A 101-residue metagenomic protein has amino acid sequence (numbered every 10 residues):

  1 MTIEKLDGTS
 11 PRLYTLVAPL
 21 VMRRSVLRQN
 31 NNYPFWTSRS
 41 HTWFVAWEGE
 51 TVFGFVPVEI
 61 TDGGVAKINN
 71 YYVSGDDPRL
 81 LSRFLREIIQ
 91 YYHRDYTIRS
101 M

Functional and structural regions predicted by a protein language model:
M1-N30: Short amphipathic alpha-helix that is part of the acyltransferase structural core
R24-W47: Active-site rim helix/loop that mediates acceptor-substrate recognition in acyltransferases
S40, D62-G64: Short acidic/glycine-enriched loop/turn segments that link adjacent beta-strands
V45, E50-E59, K67: Conserved beta-strand in the GNAT
G64-D76: Conserved acetyl-CoA binding element of GNAT-fold acetyltransferases
D76-H93: Conserved acetyl-CoA-binding loop-helix of GNAT-fold acetyltransferases
Y92-M101: Conserved GNAT acetyl-CoA-binding A-motif
